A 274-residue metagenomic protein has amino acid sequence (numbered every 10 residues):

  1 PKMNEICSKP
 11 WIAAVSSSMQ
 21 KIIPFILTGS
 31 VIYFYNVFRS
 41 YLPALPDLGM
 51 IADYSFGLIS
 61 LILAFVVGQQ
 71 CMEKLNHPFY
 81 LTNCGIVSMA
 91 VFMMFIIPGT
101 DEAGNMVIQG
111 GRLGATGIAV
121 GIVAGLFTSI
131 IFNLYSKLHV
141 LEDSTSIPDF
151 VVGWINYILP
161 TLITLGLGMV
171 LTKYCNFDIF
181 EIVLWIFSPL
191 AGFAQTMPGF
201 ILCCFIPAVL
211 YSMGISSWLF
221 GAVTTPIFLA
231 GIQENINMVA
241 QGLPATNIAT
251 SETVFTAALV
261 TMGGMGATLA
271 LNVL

Functional and structural regions predicted by a protein language model:
P1-T28, I32-S216: Signature of multi-pass transmembrane helix bundles
K2-N4, Q233-L274: Helix-loop-helix junctions within the multi-pass membrane cores of secondary transporters/permeases
H77-G85, Y157, V223-G242, L274: Cytoplasmic juxtamembrane regions at transmembrane-helix boundaries
V107-G110, M169-T172, T225-L229, P244-T250 (+1 more regions): Short alpha-helical linear motifs
T164, W218, E234-I236: General N-terminal targeting signals
G199-F200, M213, L229-Q233, V260: Generic detector of bulky aromatic hydrophobic side chains
G214-V223, G264-A267: Transmembrane helix boundary and interhelical junction motifs in multipass membrane proteins
